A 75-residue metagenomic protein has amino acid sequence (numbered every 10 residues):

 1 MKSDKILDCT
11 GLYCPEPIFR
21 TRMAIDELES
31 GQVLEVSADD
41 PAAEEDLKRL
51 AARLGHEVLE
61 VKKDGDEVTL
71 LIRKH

Functional and structural regions predicted by a protein language model:
S3-T10, E35: Short amphipathic
C14, E67: A short acidic, often aromatic-flanked loop/helix-cap motif at beta-alpha or helix-coil junctions that lines enzyme
P15-L59: Amphipathic, hydrophobic secondary-structure cores in small proteins
T69-H75: Core SAM-dependent methyltransferase catalytic element
